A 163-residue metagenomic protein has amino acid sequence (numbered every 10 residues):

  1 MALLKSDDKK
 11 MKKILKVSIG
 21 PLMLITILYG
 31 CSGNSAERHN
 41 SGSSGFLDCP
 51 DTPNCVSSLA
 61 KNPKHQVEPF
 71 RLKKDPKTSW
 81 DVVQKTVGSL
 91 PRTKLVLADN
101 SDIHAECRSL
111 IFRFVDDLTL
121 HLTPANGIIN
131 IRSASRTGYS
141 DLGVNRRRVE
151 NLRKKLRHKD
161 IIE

Functional and structural regions predicted by a protein language model:
D7-Y29: Sec-dependent bacterial lipoprotein signal peptides
C31-E163: Ser/Thr-rich, low-complexity intrinsically disordered terminal regions
